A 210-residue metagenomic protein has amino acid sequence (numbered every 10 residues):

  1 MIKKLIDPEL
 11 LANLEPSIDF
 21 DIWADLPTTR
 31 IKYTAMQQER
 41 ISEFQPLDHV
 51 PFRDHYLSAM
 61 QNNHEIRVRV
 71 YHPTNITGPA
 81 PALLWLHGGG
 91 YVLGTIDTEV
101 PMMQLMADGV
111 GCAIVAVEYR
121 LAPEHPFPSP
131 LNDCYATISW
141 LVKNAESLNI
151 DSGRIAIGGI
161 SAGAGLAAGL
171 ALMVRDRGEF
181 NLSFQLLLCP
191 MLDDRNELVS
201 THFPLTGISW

Functional and structural regions predicted by a protein language model:
M1-V70: A glycine/proline-hinged amphipathic helix-loop "lid/cap" segment that gates access to hydrophobic ligand pockets
V68, P79-G89: Short beta-strand element of the alpha/beta-hydrolase
I96-V117: Short amphipathic alpha-helix adjacent to the substrate-entry channel of hydrolases
H125-S147: Alpha/beta-hydrolase active-site loop
V142-I157, R177: Gly/Ser-rich "nucleophile elbow"/oxyanion-hole loop immediately N-terminal to the catalytic nucleophile in hydrolases
A156-G159, L188: Short beta-strand immediately N-terminal to the catalytic nucleophile in serine-hydrolase-like folds
G159, G163, A167: Gly/Ala-rich beta-loop-alpha elbow adjacent to hydrolase catalytic centers
L172-W210: Hydrolase active-site cap/lid region
